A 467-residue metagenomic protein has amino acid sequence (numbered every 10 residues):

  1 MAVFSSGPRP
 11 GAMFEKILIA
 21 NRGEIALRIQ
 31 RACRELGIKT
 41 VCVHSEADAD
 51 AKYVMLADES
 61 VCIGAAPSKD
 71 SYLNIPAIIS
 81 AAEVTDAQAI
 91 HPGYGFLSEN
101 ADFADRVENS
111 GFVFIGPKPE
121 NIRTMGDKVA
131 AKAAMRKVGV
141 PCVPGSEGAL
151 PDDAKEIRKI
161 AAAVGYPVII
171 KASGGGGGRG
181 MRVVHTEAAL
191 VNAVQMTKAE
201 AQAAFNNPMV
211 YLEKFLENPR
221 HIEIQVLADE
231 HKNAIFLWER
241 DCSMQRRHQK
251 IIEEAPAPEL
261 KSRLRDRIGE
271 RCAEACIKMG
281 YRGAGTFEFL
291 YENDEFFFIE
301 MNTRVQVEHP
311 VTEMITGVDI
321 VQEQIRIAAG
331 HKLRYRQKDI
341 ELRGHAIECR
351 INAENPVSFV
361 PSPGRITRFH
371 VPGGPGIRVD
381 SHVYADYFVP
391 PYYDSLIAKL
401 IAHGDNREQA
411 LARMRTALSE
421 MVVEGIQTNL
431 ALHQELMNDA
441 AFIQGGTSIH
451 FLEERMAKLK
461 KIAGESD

Functional and structural regions predicted by a protein language model:
M1-V138, L150-K159, Q409: ATP-binding N-terminal substructure of ATP-dependent carboxylate-amine bond-forming enzymes
P10-M13, I19-L36, S60, E83-T85 (+5 more regions): ATP-dependent carboxylate activation and anion-phosphoryl transfer catalytic cores that bind Mg-ATP to form
A134, Y166, R179, A199 (+1 more regions): N-terminal phosphate-binding caps/lids of nucleotide- and nucleic-acid-binding domains
G145-S146: Conserved beta3 strand of the protein kinase N-lobe
D153-K159, M181, R220-I224, K461: Short, solvent-exposed polar/charged micro-motifs at secondary-structure junctions
I160-I169: Acidic/histidine-enriched active-site and ligand-binding environments that engage anionic O-linkages
